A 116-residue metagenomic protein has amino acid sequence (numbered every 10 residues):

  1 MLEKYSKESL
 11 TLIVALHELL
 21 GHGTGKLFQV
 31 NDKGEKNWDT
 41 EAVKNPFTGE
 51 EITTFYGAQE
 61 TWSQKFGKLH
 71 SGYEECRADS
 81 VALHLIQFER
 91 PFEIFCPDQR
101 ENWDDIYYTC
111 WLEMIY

Functional and structural regions predicted by a protein language model:
M1-V14: Short pre-active-site segment immediately N-terminal to the catalytic Zn-binding motif
V14, E18-G23, S80: Catalytic glutamate of the conserved HExxH
G23-G34, F88-P97: Secondary-structure transition/capping motifs at alpha-helix termini and the adjoining loop/turn into the next element
G25-E74: Post-HEXXH active-site segment of zinc metalloproteases
W62-C76, S80-Y116: Long, well-structured alpha-helical subdomains associated with metal-dependent extracellular/ecto-lumenal hydrolases
